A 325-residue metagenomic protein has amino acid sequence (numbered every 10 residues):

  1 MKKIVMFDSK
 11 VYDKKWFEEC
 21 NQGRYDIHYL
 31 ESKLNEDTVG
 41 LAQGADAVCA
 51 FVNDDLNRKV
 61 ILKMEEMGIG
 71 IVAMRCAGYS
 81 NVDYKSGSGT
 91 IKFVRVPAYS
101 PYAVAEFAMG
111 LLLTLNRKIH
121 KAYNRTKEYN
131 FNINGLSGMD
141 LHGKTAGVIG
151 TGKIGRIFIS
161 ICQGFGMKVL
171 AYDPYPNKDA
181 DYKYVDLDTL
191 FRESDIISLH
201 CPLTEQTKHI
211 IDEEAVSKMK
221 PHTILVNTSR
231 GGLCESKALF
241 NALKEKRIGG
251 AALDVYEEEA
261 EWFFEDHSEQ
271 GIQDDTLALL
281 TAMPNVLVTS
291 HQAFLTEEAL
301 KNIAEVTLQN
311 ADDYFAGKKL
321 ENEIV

Functional and structural regions predicted by a protein language model:
M1-A45: N-terminal glycine-/charge-rich "phosphate-binding" loop or analogous flexible N-terminal tail
G40-L41, T189-L190, A215, L279-L280: Structural alpha-helical scaffold elements that stabilize or flank donor/cofactor-binding regions in carbohydrate
A42-A47, M67-I69, R192-I197, K220-T223: Short acidic/histidine-rich motifs immediately flanking catalytic phosphotransfer sites in two-component signaling
A45-Y123, G135-G138, L225: Phosphate/diphosphate ligand-binding glycine-rich loop within oxidoreductases
V52-N53, D195, C201-L203, S229-R230 (+1 more regions): Short glycine-/small-residue-rich Rossmann-like dinucleotide-binding loops
N134-P221: Rossmann-like dinucleotide/phosphate-binding beta-alpha-beta segment
H222, G232-V325: Rossmann-like dinucleotide-binding domain for NAD(H)/NADP(H)
